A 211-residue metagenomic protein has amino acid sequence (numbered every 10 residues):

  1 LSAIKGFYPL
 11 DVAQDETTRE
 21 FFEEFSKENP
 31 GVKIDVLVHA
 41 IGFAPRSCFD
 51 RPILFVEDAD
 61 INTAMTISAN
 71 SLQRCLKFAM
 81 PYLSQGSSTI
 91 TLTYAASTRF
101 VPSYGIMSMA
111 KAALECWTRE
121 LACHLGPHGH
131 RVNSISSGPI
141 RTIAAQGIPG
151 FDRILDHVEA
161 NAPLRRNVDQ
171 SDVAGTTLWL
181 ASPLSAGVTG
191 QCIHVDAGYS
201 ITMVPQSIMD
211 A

Functional and structural regions predicted by a protein language model:
S2-N62, P81, S103-I106, Q146-G150 (+1 more regions): Conserved mid-core segment of classical short-chain dehydrogenase/reductases
T17-E20, T63-T66, N70-F78, R119 (+4 more regions): Conserved mid-core alpha-helix of short-chain dehydrogenase/reductase
G42-P81, Q85-P127, P139-R141, Y199: Catalytic loop of short-chain dehydrogenase/reductase
G126, R131, V188-G190: Short, small/polar-rich loop/turn modules that mediate ligand/substrate recognition or access, typified
P127, S137-A162, T202-A211: A glycine/serine/threonine-rich, flexible loop-to-helix segment that serves as the NAD(P) cofactor-binding "lid"
R131-R141, A181, H194-D196: Conserved SDR Rossmann-fold cofactor-binding beta-strand/turn motif
A162-V173, L184: A conserved structural motif in NAD(P)-dependent oxidoreductases
L178, T189-A211: Short C-terminal tail/terminal secondary-structure segment of NAD(P)H-dependent dehydrogenase/reductase domains
